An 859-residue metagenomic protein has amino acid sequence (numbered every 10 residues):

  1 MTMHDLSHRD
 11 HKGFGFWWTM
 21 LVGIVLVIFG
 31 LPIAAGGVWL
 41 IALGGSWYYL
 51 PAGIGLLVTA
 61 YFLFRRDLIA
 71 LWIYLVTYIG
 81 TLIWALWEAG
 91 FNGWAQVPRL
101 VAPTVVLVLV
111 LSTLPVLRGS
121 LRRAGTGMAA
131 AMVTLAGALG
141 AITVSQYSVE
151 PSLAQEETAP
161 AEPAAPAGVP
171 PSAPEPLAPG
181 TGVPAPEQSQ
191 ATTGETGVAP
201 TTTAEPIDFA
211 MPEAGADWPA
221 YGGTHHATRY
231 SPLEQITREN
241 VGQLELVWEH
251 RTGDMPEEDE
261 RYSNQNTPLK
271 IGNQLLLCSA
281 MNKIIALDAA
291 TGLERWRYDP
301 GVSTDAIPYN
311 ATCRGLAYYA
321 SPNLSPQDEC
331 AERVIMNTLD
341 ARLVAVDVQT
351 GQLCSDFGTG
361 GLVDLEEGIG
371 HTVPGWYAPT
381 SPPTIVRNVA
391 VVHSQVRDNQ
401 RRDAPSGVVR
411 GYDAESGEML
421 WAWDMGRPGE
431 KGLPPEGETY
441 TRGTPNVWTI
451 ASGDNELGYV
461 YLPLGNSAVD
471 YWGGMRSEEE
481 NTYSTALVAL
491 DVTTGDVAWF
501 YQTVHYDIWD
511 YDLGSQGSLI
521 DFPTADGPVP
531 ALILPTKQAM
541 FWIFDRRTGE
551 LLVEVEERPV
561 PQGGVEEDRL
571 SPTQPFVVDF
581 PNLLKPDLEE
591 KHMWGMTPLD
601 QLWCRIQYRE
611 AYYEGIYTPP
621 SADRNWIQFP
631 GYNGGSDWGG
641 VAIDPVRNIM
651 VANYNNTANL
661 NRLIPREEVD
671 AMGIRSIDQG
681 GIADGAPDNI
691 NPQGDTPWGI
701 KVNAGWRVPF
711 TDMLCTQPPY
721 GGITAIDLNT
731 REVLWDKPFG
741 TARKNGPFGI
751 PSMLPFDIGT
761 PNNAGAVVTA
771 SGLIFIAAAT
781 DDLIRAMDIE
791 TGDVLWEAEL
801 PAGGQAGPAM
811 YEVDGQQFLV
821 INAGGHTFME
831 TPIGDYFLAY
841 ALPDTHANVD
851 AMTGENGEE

Functional and structural regions predicted by a protein language model:
T2-T158: Topology signature of small-to-medium multi-pass alpha-helical membrane proteins
L153-E162, P170, P174-V247, M425-E430 (+4 more regions): Blade/loop signatures of beta-propeller domains
W218-G222, R261-M281, P308-R342, G375-R402 (+12 more regions): Repeat-blade elements of multi-bladed beta-propeller folds
P219, H225-P232, M255-D259, I285 (+2 more regions): Short, solvent-exposed loop/turn elements at domain surfaces
H226-I236, A341-V348, A404, M475 (+3 more regions): Short aromatic-glycine motifs in intrinsically disordered, low-complexity regions
S231-L276, G301-S303, I369, A622-N633: Asp/Glu-centered strand-loop micro-motifs enriched in Gly/Pro and often flanked by an aromatic residue
N240-G253, I284-A306, A320-L324, L343-P374 (+9 more regions): Extracytoplasmic/lumenal domain signature
Q574-T657, E667-E668, R675-A686, G722-A725: Long, low-complexity segments enriched in small/aliphatic residues
